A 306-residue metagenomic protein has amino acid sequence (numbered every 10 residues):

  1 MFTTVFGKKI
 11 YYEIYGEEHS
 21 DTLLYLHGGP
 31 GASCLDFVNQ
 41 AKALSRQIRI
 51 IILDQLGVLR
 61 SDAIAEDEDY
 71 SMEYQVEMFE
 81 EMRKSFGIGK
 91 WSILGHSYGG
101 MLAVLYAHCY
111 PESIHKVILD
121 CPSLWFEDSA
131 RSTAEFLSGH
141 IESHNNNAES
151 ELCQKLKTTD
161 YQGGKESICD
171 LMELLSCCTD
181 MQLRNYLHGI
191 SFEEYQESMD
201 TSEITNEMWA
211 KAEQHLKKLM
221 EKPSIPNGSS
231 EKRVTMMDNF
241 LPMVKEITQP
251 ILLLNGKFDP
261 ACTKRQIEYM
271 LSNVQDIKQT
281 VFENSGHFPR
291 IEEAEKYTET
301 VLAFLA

Functional and structural regions predicted by a protein language model:
K8-A63, E68, M82: Conserved HGGG/HGGXW glycine-rich cap/lid loop of the alpha/beta-hydrolase fold
I52-L94, C109, A130, A134-F136 (+1 more regions): Active-site loop/oxyanion-hole signature of alpha/beta-hydrolase fold enzymes
G89-T133: Conserved hydrolase catalytic core segment
I118-D170: Flexible "cap/lid" loop of the alpha/beta hydrolase fold
P226-M243: Active-site nucleophile elbow and catalytic-triad environment of alpha/beta-hydrolase enzymes
I247, L253-N255: Short beta-strand/loop motif that positions the catalytic acidic residue of the alpha/beta-hydrolase fold
P260-Q266: Conserved alpha/beta-hydrolase "acid-adjacent" motif
S285-T298: Catalytic histidine-centered segment of alpha/beta-hydrolase-like enzymes
